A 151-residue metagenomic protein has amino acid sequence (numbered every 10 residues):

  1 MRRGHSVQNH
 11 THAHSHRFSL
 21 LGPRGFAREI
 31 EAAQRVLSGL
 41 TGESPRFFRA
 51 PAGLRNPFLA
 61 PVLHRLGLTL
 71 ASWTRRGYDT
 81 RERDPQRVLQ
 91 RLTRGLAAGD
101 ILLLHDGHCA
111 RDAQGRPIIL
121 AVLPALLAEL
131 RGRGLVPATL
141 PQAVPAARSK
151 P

Functional and structural regions predicted by a protein language model:
M1-R111: Metal-dependent polysaccharide deacetylase catalytic core of the NodB/CE4 family, i.e., the active-site-bearing domain
Q114-P151: C-terminal domain-boundary segment and adjacent tail
